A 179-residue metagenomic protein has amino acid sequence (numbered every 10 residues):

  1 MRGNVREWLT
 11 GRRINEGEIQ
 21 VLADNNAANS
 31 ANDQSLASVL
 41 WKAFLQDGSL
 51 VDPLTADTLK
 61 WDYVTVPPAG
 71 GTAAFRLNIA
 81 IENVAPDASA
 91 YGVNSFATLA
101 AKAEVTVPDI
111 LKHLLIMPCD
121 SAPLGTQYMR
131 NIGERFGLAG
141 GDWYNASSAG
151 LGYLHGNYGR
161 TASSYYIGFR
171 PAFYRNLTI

Functional and structural regions predicted by a protein language model:
N4-R13, Q34-I179: C-terminal, surface-exposed recognition/capping segments
N15-N26: A short, polar/charged loop-to-alpha-helix boundary motif
A27-N32: A catalytic-pocket lid/entrance helix-loop region that shapes and gates access to the active site across common
